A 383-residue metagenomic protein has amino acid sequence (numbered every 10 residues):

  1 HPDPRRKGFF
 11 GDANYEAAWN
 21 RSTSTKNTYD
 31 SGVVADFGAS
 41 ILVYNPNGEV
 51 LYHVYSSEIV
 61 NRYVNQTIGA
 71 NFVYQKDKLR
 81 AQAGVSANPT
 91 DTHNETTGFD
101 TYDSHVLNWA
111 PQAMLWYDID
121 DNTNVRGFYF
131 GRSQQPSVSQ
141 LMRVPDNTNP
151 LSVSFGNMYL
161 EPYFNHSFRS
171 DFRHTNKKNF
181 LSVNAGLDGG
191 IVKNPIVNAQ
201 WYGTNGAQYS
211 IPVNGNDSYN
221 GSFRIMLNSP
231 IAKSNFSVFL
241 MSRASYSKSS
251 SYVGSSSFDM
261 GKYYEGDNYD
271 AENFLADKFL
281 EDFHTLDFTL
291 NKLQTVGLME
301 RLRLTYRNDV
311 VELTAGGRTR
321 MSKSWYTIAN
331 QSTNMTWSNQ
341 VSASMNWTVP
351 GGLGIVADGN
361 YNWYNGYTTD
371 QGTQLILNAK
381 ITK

Functional and structural regions predicted by a protein language model:
H1-K383: Exposed, low-structure sequence patches enriched in small/polar residues
